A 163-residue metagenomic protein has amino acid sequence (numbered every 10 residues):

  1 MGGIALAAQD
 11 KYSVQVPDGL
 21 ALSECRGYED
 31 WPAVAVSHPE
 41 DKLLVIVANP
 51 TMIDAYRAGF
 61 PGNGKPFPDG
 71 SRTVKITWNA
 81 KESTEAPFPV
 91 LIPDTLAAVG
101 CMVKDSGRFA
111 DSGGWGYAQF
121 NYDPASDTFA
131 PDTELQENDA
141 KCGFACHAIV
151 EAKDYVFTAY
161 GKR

Functional and structural regions predicted by a protein language model:
G2-A8: Sec/Tat signal peptide C-region and signal peptidase I cleavage site
A8-P39, G64-R163: Sequence context surrounding c-type heme c attachment/ligation sites in exported
E40-L44: The first (N-terminal) embedded transmembrane alpha-helix
V45-N63, T84-P87: N-terminal post-signal-peptidase region of extra-cytosolic proteins
